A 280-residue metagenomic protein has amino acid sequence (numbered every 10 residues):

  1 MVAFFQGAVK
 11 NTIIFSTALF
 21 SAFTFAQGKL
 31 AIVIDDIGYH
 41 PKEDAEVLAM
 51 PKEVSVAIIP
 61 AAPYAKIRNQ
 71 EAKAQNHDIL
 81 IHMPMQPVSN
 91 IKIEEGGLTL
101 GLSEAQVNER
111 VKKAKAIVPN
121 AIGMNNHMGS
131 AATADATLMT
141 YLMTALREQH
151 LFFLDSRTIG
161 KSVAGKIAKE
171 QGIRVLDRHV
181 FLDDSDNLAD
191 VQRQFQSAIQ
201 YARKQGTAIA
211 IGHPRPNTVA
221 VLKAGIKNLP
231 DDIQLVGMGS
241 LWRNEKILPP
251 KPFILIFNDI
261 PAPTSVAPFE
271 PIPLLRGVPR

Functional and structural regions predicted by a protein language model:
V2-I13: Bacterial N-terminal signal peptides that target proteins for export
S21-F23: N-terminal signal peptide c-region/cleavage motif recognized by signal peptidases
A26-I91: Active-site beta->alpha N-cap acidic-glycine motif
L30-I34, E95-A105, D184-A189: Active-site mouth loops of central-metabolism enzymes
L30-I34, V54-V56, I79-M83, M124-N126 (+4 more regions): Hydrophobic faces of well-ordered beta-strands that scaffold small-molecule active sites in alpha/beta enzyme cores
A72-N120: Substrate-binding cleft of extracellular glycoside hydrolase catalytic domains
E104-Q196, Y201-R203, H213-Q234: Catalytic domains of cell-wall/extracellular-matrix polysaccharide-remodeling enzymes, centered on de-N-acetylation
L146-I159, N217-R280: C-terminal domain-boundary segment and adjacent tail
